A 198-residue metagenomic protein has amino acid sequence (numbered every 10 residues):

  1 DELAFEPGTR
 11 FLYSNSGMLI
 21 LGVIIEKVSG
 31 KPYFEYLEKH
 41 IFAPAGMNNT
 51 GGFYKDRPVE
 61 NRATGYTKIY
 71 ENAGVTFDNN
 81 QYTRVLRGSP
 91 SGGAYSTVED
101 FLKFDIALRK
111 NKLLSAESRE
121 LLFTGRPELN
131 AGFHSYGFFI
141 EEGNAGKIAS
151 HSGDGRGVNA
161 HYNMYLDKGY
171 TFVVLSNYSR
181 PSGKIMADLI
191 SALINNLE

Functional and structural regions predicted by a protein language model:
D1-D154: Short, surface-exposed loop or secondary-structure junction motifs that flank catalytic or metal-binding residues
G17, G137, E141, T171 (+1 more regions): Glycine-centered structural positions embedded in regular secondary structure
S29, E99-D100, A160, M164 (+1 more regions): Residue-level recognition of conserved structural "scaffold" positions that shape functional pockets and channels
F77-Y82, H161-N163, N177-G183: Noncatalytic linker/hinge segments flanking ATPase motor cores
S150-H151, A160-Y178: Short, well-ordered beta-strand elements
G157: Short acidic loop-to-helix transition motifs that present clustered carboxylates
S179-E198: Short, gly/Ser/Thr-rich active-site loops of penicillin-recognizing serine hydrolases
